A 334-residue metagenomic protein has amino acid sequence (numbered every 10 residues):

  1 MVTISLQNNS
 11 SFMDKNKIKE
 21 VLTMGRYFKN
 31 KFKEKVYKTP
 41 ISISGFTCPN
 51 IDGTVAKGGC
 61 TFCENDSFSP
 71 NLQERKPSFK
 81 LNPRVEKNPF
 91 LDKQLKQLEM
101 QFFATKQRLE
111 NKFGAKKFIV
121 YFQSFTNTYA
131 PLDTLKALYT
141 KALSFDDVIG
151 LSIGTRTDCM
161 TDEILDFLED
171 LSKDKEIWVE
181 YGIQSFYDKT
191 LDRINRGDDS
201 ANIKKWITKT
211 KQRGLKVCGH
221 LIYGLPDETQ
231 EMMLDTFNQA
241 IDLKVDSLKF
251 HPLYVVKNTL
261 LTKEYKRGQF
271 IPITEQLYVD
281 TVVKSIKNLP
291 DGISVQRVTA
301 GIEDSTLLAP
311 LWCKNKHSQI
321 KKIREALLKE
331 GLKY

Functional and structural regions predicted by a protein language model:
V2-G59, E64-I119: N-terminal [4Fe-4S]-dependent radical SAM core
V2-P40, N71-L72, S247, Y254-Y334: Auxiliary Fe-S-binding modules of radical SAM enzymes
T39-I41, F118-V120, L151-I153, I177-Y181 (+3 more regions): Hydrophobic faces of well-ordered beta-strands that scaffold small-molecule active sites in alpha/beta enzyme cores
F68-T105, L109-L132, D147-M160, E176-N202 (+1 more regions): Core AdoMet radical
F102-L109, M160-D174, L234-K244, K287: Short amphipathic alpha-helices and their capping/turn segments at secondary-structure boundaries
L109-N111, Y139-D146, D166-E176, T208-Q212: Acidic (Asp/Glu)-rich catalytic clusters
L132-T140, T161-D170, I194, M233: Distinct, well-ordered alpha-helical segments
A201-L260, Q276-T299: Conserved C-terminal portion of the radical SAM core fold that forms the substrate/S-adenosylmethionine-binding
